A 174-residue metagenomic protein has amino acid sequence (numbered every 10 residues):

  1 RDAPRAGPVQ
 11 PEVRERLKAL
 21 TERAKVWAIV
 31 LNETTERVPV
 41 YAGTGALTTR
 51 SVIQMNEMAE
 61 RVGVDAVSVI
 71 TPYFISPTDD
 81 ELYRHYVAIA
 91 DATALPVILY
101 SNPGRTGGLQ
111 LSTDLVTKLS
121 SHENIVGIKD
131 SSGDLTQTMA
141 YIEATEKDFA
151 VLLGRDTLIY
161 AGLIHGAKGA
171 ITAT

Functional and structural regions predicted by a protein language model:
R1-G108: Active-site beta->alpha loop and helix N-cap motifs at the rims of alpha/beta catalytic domains
D91-A92, G104-T174: Catalytic alpha/beta core domains of metabolic enzymes, predominantly
